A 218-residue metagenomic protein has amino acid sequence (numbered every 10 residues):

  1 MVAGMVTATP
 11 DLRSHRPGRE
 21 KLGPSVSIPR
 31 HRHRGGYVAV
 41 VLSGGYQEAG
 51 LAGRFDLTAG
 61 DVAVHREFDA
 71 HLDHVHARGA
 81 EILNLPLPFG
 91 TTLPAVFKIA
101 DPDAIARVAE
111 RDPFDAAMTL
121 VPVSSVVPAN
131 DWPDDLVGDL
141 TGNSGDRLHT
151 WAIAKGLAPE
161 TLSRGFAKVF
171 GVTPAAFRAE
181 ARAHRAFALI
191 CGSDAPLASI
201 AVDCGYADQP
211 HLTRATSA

Functional and structural regions predicted by a protein language model:
V2-K98: N-terminal regulatory/effector-sensing and dimerization cores that precede helix-turn-helix DNA-binding domains
D56-A59, R66, L72-D146, K155-A158: Compact structured core domains
V121-W132, R164, V172-A181: Short, Lys/Arg-enriched anionic-surface-contact patches
S124-S125, D135-L148, F166-F170, F187-P196 (+1 more regions): Basic, amphipathic alpha-helical hairpins
R147-K155, I200-A201: Short alpha-helical "recognition helix" segments of helix-turn-helix
E160, R164, P210: Key DNA-contact positions within bacterial/archaeal DNA-binding proteins
V169-Q209, T213: Terminal helix-turn-helix DNA-binding modules in bacterial transcription factors
